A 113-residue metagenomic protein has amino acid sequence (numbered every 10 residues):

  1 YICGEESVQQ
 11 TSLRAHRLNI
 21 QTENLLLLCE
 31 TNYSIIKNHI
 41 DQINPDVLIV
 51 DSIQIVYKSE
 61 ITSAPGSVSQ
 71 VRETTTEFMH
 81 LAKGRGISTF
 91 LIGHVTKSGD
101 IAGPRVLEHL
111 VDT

Functional and structural regions predicted by a protein language model:
Y1-E77: Conserved inter-motif catalytic segment of the P-loop NTP-binding fold
T76-T113: Phosphate-binding/switch region of NTP-binding enzymes
